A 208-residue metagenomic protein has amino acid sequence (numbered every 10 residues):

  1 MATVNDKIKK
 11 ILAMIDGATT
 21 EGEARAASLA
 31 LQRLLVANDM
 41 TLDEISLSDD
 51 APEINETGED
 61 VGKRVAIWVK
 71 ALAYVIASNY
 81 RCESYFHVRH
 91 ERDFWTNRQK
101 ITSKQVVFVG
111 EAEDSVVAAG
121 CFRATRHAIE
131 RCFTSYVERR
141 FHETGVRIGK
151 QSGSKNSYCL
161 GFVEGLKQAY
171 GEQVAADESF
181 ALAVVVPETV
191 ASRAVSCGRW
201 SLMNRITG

Functional and structural regions predicted by a protein language model:
M1-N55: Long alpha-helical, hydrophobic tracts
A2, M40-G208: Extended, helix-rich structural scaffolds rather than catalytic motifs
